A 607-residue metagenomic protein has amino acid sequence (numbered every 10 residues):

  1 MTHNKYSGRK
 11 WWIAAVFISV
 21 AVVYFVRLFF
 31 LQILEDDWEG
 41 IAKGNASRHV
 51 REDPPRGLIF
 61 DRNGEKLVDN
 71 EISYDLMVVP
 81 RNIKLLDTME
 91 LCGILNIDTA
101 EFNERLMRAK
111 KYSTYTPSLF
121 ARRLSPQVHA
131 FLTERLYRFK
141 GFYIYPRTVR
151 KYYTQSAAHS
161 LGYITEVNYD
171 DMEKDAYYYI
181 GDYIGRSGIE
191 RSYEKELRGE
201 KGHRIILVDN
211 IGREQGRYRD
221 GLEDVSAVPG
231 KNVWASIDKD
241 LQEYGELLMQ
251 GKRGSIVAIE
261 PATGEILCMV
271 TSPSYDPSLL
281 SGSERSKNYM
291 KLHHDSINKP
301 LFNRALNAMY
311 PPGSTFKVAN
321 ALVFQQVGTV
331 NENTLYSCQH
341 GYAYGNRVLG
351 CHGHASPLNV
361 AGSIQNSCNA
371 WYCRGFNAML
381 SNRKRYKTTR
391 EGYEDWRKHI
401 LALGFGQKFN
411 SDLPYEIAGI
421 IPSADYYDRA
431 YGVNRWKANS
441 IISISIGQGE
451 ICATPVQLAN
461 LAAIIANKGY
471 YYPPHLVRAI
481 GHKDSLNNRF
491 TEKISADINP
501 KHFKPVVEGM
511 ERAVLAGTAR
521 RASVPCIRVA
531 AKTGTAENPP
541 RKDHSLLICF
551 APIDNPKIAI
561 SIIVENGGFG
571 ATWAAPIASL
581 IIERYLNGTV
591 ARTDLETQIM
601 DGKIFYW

Functional and structural regions predicted by a protein language model:
M1-S286, M309, G392-A402, S443-S445 (+5 more regions): Periplasmic/cell-envelope proteins involved in peptidoglycan metabolism and beta-lactam response
V68, D209-E214, Y218-L222, A262-T315 (+2 more regions): Beta-lactam-recognizing serine transpeptidase/beta-lactamase-like catalytic domain environment
